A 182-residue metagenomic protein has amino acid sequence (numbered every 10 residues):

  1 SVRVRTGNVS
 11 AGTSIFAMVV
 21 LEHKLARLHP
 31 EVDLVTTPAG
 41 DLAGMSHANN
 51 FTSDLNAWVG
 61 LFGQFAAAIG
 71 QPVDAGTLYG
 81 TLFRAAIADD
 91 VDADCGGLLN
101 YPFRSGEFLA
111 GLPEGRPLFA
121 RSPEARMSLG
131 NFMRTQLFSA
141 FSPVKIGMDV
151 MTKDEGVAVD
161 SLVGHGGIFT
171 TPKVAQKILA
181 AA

Functional and structural regions predicted by a protein language model:
S1-V163, I168-A182: Active-site core segments that coordinate phosphate-bearing ligands/cofactors across diverse enzyme families
